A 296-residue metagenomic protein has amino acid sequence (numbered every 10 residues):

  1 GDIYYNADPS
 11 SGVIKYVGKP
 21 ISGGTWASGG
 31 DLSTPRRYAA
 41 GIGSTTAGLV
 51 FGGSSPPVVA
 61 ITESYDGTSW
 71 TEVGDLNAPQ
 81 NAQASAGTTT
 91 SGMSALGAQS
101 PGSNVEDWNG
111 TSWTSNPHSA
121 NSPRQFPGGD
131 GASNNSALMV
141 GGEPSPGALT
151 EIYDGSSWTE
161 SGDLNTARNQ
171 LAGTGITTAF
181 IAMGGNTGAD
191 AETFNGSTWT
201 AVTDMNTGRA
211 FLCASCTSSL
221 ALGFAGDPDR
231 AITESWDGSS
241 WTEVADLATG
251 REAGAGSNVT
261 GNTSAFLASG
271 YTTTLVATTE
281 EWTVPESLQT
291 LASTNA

Functional and structural regions predicted by a protein language model:
G1-A296: Polar, enzyme-active/binding microenvironments
